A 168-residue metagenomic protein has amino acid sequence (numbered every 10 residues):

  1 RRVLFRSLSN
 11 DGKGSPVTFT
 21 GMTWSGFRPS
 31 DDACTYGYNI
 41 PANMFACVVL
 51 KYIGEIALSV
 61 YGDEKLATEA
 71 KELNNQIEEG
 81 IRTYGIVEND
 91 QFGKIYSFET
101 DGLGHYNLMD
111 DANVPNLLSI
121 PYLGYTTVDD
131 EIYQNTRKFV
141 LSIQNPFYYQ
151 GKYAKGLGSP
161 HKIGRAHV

Functional and structural regions predicted by a protein language model:
V3-L4: Short, small-residue-biased leader/transition segments that mark boundaries at the very start of proteins
S9-S15: Acidic/polar, low-complexity extended loops/arms that serve as protein-protein interfaces in large oligomeric shells
S15-Y52, S97-Y106: Acidic/Ser/Thr-rich, low-complexity mid-to-C-terminal regulatory regions of eukaryotic proteins
A33, G37, I53-E72: Inter-helical turn/loop segments and adjacent helix faces that build the functional surface of alpha-helical bundle
N39-G54, L108-Y125, K162-H167: Well-ordered alpha-helical segments within folded domains of soluble proteins
V49, I56-S59, G80, Y84-V87: Amphipathic, soluble alpha-helical interaction motifs
E64-L103, T127-H167: Non-catalytic carbohydrate-binding regions of carbohydrate-active enzymes
